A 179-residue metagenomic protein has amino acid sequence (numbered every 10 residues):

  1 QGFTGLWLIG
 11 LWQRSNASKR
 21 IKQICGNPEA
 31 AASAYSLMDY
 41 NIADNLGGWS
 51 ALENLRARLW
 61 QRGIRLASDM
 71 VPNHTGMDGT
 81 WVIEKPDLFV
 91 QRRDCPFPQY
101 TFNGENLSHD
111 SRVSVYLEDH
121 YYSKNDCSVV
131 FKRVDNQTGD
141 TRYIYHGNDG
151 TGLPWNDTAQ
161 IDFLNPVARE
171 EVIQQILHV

Functional and structural regions predicted by a protein language model:
G2-S50, I64, P72-I83: Aromatic-lined carbohydrate-binding/catalytic grooves of carbohydrate-active enzymes
I42-R56, Q61-R62, G76-V179: Alpha-amylase-like alpha-glycosidases and glucanotransferases acting on alpha-linked glucans and related
L59, A67-S68: Transmembrane beta-barrel strand/turn architecture of Gram-negative outer membrane proteins
